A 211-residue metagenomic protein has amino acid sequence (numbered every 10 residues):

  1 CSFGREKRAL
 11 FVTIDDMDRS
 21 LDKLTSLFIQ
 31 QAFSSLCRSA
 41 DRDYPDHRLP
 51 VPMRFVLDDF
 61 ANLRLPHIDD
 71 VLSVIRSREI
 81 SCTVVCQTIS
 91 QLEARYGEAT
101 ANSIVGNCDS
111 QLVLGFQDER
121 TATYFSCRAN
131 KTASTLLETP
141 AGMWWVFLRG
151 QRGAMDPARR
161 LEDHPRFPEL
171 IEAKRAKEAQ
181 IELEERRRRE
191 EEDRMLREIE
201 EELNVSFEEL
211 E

Functional and structural regions predicted by a protein language model:
C1-I80, K131-P140, W144-G153, K174 (+1 more regions): P-loop NTPase motor domains
D18-L21, N62-L65, S90-E93, R120-A122 (+2 more regions): Flexible loop/turn segments at secondary-structure boundaries
H67, Y96, T100, P140 (+2 more regions): Solvent-exposed, flexible loop/coil residues
L72-G153: Conserved ATP-driven motor cores of ASCE-family P-loop NTPases powering translocation/secretion/packaging/pilus
A154-A176: Charge-patterned, long linear interaction tracts outside catalytic cores
